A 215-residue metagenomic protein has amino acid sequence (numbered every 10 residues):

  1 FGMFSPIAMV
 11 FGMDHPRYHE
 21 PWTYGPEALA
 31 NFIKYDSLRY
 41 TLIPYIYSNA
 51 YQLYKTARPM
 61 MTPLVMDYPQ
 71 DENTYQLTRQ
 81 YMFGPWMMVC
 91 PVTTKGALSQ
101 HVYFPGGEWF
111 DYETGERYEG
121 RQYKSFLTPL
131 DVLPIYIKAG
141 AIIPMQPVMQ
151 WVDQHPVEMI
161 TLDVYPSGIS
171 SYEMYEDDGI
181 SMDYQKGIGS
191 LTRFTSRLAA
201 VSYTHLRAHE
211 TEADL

Functional and structural regions predicted by a protein language model:
F1-D131, I137-K138: Catalytic-domain carbohydrate-binding cleft regions of carbohydrate-active enzymes
S37-K55, E119-G189: Catalytic cores of secreted or luminal carbohydrate-active enzymes
E72-Q76, Q185-S202: Surface beta-strand/loop "capping" patches
F83, T94, P129, Q154-P156 (+2 more regions): Solvent-exposed loop and beta-edge segments used for protein-protein assembly and interaction
M88, S202-Y203: Hydrophobic residues embedded in beta-strands of well-ordered beta-sheets
Y203-T211: Conserved small/polar residues in nucleotide/adenosyl-binding loops
